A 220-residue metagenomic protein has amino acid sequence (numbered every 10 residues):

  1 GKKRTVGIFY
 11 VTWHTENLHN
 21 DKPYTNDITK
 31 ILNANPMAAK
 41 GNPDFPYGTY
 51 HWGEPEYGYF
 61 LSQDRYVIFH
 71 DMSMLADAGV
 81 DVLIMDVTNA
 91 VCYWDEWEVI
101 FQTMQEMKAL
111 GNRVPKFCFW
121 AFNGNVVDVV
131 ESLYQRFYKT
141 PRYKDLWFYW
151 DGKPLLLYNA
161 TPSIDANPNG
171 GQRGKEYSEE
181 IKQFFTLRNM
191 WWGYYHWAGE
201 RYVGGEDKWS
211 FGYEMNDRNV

Functional and structural regions predicted by a protein language model:
G1-V220: Glycan-processing catalytic domains of CAZymes
